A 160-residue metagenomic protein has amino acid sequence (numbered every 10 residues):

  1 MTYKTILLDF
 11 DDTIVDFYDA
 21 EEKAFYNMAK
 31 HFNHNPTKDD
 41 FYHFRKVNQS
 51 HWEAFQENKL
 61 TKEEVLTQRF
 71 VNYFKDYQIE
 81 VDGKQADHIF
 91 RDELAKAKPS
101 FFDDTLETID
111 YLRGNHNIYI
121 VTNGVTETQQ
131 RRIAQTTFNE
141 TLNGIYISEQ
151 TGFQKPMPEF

Functional and structural regions predicted by a protein language model:
M1-K46, D76: Active-site neighborhood of HAD-like aspartate-dependent phosphohydrolases
T2-T5, F153-F160: Conserved Lys-Pro-Asp/Glu-containing loop-to-beta segment of HAD-superfamily phosphomonoesterases, centered on
D9, S148-E149: Conserved residues at the C-terminal ends of beta-strands
I14-D16, T128, Q154: Catalytic P-loop NTPase motifs of RecA-like helicase/translocase cores
E22-Y26, E63-V71, T126: An amphipathic alpha-helix signature
S50-I89: A metal-dependent, Asp-based hydrolase signature
E80, N139-N143: Conserved H-loop
A86-I89, L94-S100, T105-T136, G144-S148: Substrate-recognition element of Asp-dependent hydrolases with the DxDx(T/V) motif
